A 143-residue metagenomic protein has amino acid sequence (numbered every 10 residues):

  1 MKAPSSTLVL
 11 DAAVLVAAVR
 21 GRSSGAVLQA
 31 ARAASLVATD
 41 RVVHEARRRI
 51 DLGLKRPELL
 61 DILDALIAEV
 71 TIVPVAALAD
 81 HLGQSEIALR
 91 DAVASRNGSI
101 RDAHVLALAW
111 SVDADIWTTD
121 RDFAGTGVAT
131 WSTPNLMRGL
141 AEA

Functional and structural regions predicted by a protein language model:
M1-A38, G53-L54: Short, well-structured N-terminal submotif of metal-dependent ribonuclease cores
K2, A38-T39, V43, L106 (+1 more regions): Acidic, PIN/NYN-like endoribonuclease modules and their adjacent C-terminal/linker elements
D11, D102, D120: Acidic active-site catalytic centers that drive phospho-/nucleotidyl reactions and related ester hydrolyses
G21-R22, R49, A129: Residue-level signal for well-ordered alpha-helical positions
S24-L28, L60-L63, V105-L106: Short amphipathic alpha-helical segments and helix-helix/interface helices
R32, D40-D91: PIN-domain endoribonuclease scaffold, especially VapC-family toxins
V73-D115: Active-site neighborhoods of divalent-metal-dependent phosphate/nucleic-acid chemistry enzymes
